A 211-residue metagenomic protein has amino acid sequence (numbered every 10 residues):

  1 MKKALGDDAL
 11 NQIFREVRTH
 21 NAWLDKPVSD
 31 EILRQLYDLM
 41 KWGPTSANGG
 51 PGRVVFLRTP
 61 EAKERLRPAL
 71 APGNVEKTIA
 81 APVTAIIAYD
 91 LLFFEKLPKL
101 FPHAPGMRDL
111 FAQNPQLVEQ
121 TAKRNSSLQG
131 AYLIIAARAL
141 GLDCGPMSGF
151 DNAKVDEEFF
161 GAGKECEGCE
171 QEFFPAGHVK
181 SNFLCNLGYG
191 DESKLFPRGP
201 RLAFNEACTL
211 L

Functional and structural regions predicted by a protein language model:
M1-K96, E172, A207-L211: N-terminal amphipathic, basic helical "cap/leader" segment at the start of enzyme domains
L10-I13, T19-H20, A104, K164-C166 (+1 more regions): C-terminal helix-cap and adjacent tail motif
M40-W42, A85, H103-E158: Small-aliphatic-rich amphipathic alpha-helix that forms the alpha element of a beta-alpha
V54, A85, V155, F183-C185: A structural signal for short, well-ordered beta-strand segments
I79-V83, L142, G177-S181: Short coil/turn connectors at secondary-structure junctions
L91-D109: Carboxylate-rich helix-loop segments that flank metal/cofactor sites and access channels in metalloenzymes
G161: Aromatic sugar-binding interfaces of carbohydrate-active proteins
